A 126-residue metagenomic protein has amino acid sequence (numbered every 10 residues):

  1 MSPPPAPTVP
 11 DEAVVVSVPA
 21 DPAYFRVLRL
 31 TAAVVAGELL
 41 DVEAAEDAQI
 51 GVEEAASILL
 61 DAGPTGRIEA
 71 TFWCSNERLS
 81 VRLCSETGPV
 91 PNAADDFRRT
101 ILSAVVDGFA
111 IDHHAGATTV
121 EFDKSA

Functional and structural regions predicted by a protein language model:
M1-I50: Bergerat-fold GHKL ATPase/HATPase_c domain
M1-V15, I58-A126: Conserved beta-strand-loop-beta-strand hairpin that lines the nucleotide-binding pocket of ATP/GTP-utilizing enzymes
V42-G66: Conserved ATP-binding N-box helix of the HATPase_c
